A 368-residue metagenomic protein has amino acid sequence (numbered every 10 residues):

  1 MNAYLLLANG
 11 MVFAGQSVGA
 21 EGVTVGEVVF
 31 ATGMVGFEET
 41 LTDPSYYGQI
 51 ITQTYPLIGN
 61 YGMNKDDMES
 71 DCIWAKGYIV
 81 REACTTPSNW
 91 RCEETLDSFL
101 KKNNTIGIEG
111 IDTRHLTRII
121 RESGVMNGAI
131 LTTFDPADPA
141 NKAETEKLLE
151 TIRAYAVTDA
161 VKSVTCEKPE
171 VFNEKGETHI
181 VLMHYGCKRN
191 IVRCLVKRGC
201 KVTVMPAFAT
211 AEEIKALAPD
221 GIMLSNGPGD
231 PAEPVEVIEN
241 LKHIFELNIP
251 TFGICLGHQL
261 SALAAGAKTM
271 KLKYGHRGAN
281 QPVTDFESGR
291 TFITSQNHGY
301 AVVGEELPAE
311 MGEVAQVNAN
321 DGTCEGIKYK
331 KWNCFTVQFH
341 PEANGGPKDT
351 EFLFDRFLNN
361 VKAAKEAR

Functional and structural regions predicted by a protein language model:
M1-E212, A216-L217, P231, N344 (+1 more regions): RNA-binding accessory domains that recognize and position tRNA/RNA substrates
S17-V18, Y55, Q296, K328 (+1 more regions): Short clusters of small/polar residues that mark proteolytic maturation junctions
I106, H179, P250-F252, K268 (+1 more regions): Proline-centered loop/turn at the N-terminus of a beta-strand
K175-I180, S288-T291, Y329-C334: Beta-strand-turn-beta hairpins that frame and shape the catalytic cleft of phosphate-ester-processing enzymes
H179-H184, T294-S295, F335-F339: Active-site-proximal beta-strand elements of phosphoester/diester hydrolases
A216, D220-G221, S225-A301, G346-A364: Cysteine-nucleophile active-site neighborhood
R290-K331, R368: Catalytic beta-strand/loop cores that center a nucleophilic Ser/Cys/Thr and support acyl-enzyme chemistry
G326-R368: A glycine-centered loop/beta-turn motif at secondary-structure junctions
